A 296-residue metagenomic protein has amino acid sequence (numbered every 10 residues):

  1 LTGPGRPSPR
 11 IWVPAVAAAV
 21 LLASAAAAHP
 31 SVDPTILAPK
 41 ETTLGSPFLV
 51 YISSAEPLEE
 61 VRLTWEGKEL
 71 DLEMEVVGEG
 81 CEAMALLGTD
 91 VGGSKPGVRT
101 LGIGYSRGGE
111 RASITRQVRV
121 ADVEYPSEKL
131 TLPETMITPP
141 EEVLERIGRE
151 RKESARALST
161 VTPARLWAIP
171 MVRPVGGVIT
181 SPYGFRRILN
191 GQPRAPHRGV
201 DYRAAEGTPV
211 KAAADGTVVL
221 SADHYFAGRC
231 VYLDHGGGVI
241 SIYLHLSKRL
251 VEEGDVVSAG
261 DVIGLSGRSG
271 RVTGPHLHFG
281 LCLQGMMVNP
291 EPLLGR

Functional and structural regions predicted by a protein language model:
T2-A15: Bacterial N-terminal signal peptides that target proteins for export
P7-S8, A23, A28: Short, low-complexity intrinsically disordered segments enriched in A/P/G/S/L with frequent Arg, especially at protein
P14-S24: Bacterial N-terminal signal peptides
A28-Q117, D122: Cationic-aromatic interfacial patches
L37, I114-A227: Surface-exposed, glycine-biased beta-strand/turn segments
E75-G78, R119-V123, L246-R249, L293-R296: A short, sequence-level motif marking secondary-structure junctions
S94, E124-S127, V288: Short, charged/polar, Gly/Pro-enriched secondary-structure boundary elements
V172-R296: Catalytic cores of peptidoglycan-degrading enzymes
